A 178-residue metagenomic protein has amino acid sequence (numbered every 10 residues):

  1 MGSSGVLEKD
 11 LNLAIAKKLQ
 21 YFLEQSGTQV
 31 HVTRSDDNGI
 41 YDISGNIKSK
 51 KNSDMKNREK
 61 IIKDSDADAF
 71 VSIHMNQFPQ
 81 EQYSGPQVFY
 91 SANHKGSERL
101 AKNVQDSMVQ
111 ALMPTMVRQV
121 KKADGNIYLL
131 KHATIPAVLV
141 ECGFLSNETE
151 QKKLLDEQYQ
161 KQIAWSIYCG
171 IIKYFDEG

Functional and structural regions predicted by a protein language model:
M1-G5: Short glycine-rich His-centered loop
V6-G178: Active-site-proximal helix/loop segments of hydrolytic enzymes
